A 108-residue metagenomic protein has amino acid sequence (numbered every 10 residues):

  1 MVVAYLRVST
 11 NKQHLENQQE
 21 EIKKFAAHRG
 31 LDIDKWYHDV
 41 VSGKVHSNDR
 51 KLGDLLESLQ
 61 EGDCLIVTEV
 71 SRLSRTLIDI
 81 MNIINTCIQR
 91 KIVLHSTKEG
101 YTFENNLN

Functional and structural regions predicted by a protein language model:
M1-N108: Short, structured surface patches at the beginning of a domain
